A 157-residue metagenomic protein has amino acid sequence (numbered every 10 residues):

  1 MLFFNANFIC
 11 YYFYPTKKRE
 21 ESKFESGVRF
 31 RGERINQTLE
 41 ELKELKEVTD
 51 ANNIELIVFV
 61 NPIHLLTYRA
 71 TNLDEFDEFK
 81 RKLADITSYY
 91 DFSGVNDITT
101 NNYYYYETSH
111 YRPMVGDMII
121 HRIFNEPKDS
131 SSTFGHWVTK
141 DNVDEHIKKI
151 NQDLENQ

Functional and structural regions predicted by a protein language model:
M1-D50, F134-Q157: Secreted/periplasmic serine-hydrolase-like ester/acetyl group-modifying domain
F13-Y14, V58-I63, F92-V95: Short loop/turn segments at strand-loop or loop-helix junctions that form parts of catalytic or ligand-binding pockets
K18-S22, I54-E55, S93-N96: Short amphipathic alpha-helical segments, especially helix-boundary/capping motifs
E33-T38, L65-N72: Acidic-and-aromatic substrate-binding clefts and catalytic sites of carbohydrate-active enzymes
E41-K46, L66-Y68, F76: Short secondary-structure capping micro-motifs at structural edges
K46-N53, I123, P127: Sec/Tat-exported extracytoplasmic proteins
V48-R69: Active-site segments of SGNH/GDSL-like serine hydrolases that catalyze O-acetyl group transfer/hydrolysis on lipids
A70-Q157: C-terminal regions of proteins
